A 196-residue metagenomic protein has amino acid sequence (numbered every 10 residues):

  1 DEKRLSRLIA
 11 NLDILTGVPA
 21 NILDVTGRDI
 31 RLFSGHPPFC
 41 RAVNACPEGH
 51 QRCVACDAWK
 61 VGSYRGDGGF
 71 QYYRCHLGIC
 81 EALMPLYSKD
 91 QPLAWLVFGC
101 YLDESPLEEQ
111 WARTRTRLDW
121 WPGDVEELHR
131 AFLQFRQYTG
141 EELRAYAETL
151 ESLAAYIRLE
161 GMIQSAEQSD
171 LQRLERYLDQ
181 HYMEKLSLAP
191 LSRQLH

Functional and structural regions predicted by a protein language model:
D1-T16, A94-E167: Juxtadomain coupling helices with adjacent low-complexity linkers
E2-I79: Structured interaction and signal-relay segments at domain junctions
D29, K89-L93, L186, L195-H196: Solvent-exposed, well-ordered amphipathic alpha-helical segments that flank/support binding or catalytic loops
C56, V61-R113, F135, E142-A145: Sensory/regulatory domains in signal-transduction proteins
Q164-L186, P190-H196: A short, Lys/Arg-enriched amphipathic alpha-helix from helix-turn-helix/homeodomain DNA-binding modules
